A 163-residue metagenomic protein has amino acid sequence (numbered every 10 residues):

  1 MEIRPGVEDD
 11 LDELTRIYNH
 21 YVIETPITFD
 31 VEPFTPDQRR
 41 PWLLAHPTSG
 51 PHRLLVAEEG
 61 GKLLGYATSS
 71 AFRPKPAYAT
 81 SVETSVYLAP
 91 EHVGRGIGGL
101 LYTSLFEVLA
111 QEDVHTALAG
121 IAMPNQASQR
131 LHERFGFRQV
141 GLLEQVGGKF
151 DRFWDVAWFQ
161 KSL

Functional and structural regions predicted by a protein language model:
E2-L14: A short beta-loop-alpha structural element at the N-terminal edge of CoA-dependent acyl/N-acetyltransferase catalytic
E8, P33-E91, Y102-T103, V108 (+1 more regions): Acetyl-CoA-dependent GNAT
T15-L44: Conserved GNAT-fold acetyl-CoA-binding loop/helix
T68-A71, P76, L118-I121, E133 (+1 more regions): Conserved catalytic-core motifs of GNAT/GCN5-like acyltransferases
V93, A119-Q129: Conserved beta-strand-loop-alpha-helix junction that forms the acyl-donor binding cleft
G94-E107, Q129-R134: Conserved acetyl-CoA-binding loop-helix of GNAT-fold acetyltransferases
L109-I121: Conserved GNAT acetyl-CoA-binding A-motif
